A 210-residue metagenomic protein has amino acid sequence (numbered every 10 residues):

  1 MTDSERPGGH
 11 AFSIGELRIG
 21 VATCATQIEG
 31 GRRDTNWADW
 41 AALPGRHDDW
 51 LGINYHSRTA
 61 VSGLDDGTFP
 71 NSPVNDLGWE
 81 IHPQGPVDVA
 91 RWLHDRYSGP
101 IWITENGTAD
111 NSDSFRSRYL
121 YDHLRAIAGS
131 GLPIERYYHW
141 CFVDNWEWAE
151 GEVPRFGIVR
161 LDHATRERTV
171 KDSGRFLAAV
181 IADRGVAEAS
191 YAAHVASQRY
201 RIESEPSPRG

Functional and structural regions predicted by a protein language model:
M1-G210: Non-catalytic scaffold segments within catalytic domains of secreted glycoside hydrolases
